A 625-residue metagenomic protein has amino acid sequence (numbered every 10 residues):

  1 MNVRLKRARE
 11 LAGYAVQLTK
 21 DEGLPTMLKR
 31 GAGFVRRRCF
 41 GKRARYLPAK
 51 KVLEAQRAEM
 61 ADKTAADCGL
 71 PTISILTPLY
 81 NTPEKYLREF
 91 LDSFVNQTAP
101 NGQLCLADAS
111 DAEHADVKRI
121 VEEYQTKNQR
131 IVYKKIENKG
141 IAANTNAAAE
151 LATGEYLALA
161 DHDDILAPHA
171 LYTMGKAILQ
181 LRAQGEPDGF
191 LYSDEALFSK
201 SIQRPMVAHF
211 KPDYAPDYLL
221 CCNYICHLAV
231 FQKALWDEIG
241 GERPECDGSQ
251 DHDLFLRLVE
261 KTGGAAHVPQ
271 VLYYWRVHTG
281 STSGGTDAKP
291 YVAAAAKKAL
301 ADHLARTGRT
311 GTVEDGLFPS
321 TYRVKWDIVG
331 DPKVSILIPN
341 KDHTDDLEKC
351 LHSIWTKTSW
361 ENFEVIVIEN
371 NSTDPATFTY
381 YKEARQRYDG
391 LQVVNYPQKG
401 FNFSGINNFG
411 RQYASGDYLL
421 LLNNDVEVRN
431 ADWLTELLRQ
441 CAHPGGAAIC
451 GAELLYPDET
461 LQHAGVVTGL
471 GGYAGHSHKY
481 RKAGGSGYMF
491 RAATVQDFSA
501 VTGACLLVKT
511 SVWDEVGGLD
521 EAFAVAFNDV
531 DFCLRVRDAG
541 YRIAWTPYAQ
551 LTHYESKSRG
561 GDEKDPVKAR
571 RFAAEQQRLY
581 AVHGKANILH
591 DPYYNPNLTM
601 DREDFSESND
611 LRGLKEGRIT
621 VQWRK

Functional and structural regions predicted by a protein language model:
N2, K6, E10-C68, K289-D331 (+5 more regions): C-terminal, non-catalytic tails of nucleotide-sugar-dependent glycosyltransferases
V35-A288, D302: Nucleotide-sugar donor-binding/catalytic module of glycosyltransferases that assemble extracellular/cell-envelope
D92-N101, H352-N362: Short, acidic, metal-binding catalytic loop of nucleotide-sugar glycosyltransferases
I136-A152, Y396-A414: Glycine-rich, basic loop-to-helix element that forms the pyrophosphate-binding segment of sugar-nucleotide handling
G154-I165, G416-R429: Short beta-strand-to-loop acidic/aromatic patch adjacent to the donor-nucleotide binding site
H169-P205, V426-Y473: Conserved donor NDP-sugar-binding/catalytic core segment of glycosyltransferases
L235, E245-V271, L300, W433-L438 (+2 more regions): A short, conserved alpha-helix in the catalytic core of glycosyltransferases
P269-T286, G316-Y322, L455, E521 (+2 more regions): Active-site donor/metal-binding and catalytic loop motifs of nucleotide-sugar-dependent glycosylation enzymes
